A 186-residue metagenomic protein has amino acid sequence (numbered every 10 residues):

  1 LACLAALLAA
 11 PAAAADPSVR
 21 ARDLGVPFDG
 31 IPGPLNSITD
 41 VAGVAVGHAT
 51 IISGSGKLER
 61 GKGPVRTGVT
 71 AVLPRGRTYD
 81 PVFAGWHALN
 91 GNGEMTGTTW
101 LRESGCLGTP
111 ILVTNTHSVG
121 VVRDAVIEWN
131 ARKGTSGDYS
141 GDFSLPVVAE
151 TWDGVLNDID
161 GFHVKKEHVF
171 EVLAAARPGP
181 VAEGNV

Functional and structural regions predicted by a protein language model:
L1-A10: Bacterial N-terminal signal peptides
A15-V186: Alpha/propeptide regions of enzymes that mature by internal proteolysis
